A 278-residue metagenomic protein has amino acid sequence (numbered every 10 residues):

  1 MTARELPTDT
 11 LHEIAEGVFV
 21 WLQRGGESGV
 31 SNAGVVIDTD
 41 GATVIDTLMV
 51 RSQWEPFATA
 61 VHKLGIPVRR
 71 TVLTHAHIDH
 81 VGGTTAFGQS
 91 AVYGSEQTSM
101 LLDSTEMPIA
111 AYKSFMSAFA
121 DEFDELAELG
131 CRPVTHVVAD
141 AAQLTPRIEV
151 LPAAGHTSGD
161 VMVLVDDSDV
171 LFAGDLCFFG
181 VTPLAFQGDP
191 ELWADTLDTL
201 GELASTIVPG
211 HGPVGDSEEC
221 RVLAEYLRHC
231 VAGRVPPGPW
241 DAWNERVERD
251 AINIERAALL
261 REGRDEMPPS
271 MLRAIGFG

Functional and structural regions predicted by a protein language model:
T2, L6, E13-I14, M100-P152 (+2 more regions): Metallo-beta-lactamase
T2-A3, G201-T206, V214-G278: Accessory terminal helices/loops
D9-T59, K63, M162-D175: Conserved beta-strand hairpin/beta-sheet module of binuclear metal-dependent hydrolase folds, prominently
G26, S104, I109-A111, L184-Q187: Acidic/histidine-rich helix-loop elements that form or flank divalent-metal/phosphate-binding sites at the catalytic
A42-T43, M49-R51, E149-A154, S158-E225 (+1 more regions): Metallo-beta-lactamase
R51-G94, L203-A204: Active-site metal-binding motif and surrounding structural segment of the metallo-beta-lactamase
E96-M100, C177: Short, acidic/turn-prone active-site loops that include or flank metal/cofactor- and phosphate-binding residues
